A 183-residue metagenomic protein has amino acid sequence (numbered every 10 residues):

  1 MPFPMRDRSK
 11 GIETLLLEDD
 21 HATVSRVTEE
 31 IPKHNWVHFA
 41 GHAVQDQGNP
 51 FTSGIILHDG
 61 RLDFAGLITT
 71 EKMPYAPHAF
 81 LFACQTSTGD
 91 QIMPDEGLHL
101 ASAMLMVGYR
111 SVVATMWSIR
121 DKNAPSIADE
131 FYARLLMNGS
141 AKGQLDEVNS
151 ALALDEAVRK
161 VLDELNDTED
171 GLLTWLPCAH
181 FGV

Functional and structural regions predicted by a protein language model:
M1-V44, L81, M137: A domain-level signal for caspase-like cysteine endopeptidase catalytic cores and their zymogen-processing architecture
F3, R26, G66, N149-L152: An acidic, carboxylate-rich microenvironment
I12-L17, V113-A114, G143, V148-A151: Acidic/polar loop patches that form or flank catalytic/metal-binding clefts of enzymes that bind anionic ligands
D20, M93-E96, D146: Residue-level signature of the cytosolic catalytic core of signaling kinases
N35-S140: Catalytic cores of nucleophile-dependent amide-cleaving enzymes
A124-V183: An often Trp-containing, charged/polar helix-loop segment at the C-terminal end of enzyme catalytic cores
